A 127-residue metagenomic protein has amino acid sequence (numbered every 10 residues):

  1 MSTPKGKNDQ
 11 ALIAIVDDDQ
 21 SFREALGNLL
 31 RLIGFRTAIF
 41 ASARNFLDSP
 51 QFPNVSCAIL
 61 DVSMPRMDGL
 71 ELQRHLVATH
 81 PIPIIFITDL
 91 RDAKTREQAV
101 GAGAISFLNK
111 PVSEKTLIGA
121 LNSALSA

Functional and structural regions predicted by a protein language model:
M1-A14, Q20-F22, G27, K115-A127: Non-catalytic signal-transmission and effector/linker regions of two-component phosphorelay proteins
F40-R44: Conserved Asp/Asn-Gly motif in the active-site loop of CheY-like receiver
P53-I59: Active-site beta3 strand of CheY-like receiver
D61, T88: Active-site residues of response regulator receiver
M64: Receiver (REC) domain active-site loop signature in two-component systems and cognate sites in sensor histidine kinases
K110: A Lys-centered signature of the CheY-like receiver
